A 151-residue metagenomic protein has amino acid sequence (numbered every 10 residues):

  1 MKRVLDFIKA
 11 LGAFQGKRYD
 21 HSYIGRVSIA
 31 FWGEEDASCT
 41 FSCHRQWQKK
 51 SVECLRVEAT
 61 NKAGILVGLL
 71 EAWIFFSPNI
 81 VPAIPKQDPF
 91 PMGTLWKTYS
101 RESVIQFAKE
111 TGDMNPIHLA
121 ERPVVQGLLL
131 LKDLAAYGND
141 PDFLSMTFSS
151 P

Functional and structural regions predicted by a protein language model:
M1-H21, W96, S103-G138: A conserved, well-ordered hydrophobic junction motif at loop->secondary-structure transitions
M1-K9, A13, R18-L95, S150-P151: HotDog/MaoC-like acyl-thioester-processing domains
A37, G138-F143: Short glycine/proline-enriched coil/turn segments at helix->beta-strand junctions
D142-P151: A conserved acidic, glycine/proline-rich C-terminal tail/linker
